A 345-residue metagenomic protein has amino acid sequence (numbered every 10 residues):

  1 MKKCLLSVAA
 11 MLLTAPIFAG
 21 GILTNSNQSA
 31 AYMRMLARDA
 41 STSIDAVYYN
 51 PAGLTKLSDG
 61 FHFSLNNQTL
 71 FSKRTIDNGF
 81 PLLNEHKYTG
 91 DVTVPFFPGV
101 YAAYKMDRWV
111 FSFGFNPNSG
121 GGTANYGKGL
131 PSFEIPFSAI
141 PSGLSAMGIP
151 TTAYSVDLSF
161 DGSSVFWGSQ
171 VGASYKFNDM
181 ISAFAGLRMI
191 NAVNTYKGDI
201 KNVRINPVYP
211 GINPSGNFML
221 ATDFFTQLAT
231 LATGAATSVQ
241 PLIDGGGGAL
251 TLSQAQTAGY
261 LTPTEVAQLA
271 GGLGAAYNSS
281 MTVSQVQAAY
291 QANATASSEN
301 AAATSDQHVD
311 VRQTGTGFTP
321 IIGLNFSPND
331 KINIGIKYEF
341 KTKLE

Functional and structural regions predicted by a protein language model:
M1-A19: Gram-negative bacterial Sec-dependent N-terminal signal peptides
A15-Y126: N-terminal, post-signal peptide beta-strand-biased segments of exported outer-membrane/organellar beta-barrel and other
M33-L36, T75-F80, N84-T93, G121-W167 (+7 more regions): Extracellular/periplasm-exposed beta-strand and loop segments of Gram-negative cell-envelope proteins, dominated by
Y48, G99, Q170, I321-I322: Membrane-embedded beta-strand positions in outer-membrane beta-barrel channels/transporters
T55, A103-M106, V171, Y175 (+4 more regions): Residue-level signature of outer-membrane beta-barrel architecture
S58, M106-W109, N178-M180, N329-K331: Outer-membrane beta-barrel channels and translocator barrels
F63-N67, F113, A173, A183-A185 (+2 more regions): Membrane-embedded beta-strand positions of outer-membrane beta-barrel proteins
N66-L70, N116-N118, G168, R188-I190 (+1 more regions): Outer-membrane beta-barrel pore domains and translocons
